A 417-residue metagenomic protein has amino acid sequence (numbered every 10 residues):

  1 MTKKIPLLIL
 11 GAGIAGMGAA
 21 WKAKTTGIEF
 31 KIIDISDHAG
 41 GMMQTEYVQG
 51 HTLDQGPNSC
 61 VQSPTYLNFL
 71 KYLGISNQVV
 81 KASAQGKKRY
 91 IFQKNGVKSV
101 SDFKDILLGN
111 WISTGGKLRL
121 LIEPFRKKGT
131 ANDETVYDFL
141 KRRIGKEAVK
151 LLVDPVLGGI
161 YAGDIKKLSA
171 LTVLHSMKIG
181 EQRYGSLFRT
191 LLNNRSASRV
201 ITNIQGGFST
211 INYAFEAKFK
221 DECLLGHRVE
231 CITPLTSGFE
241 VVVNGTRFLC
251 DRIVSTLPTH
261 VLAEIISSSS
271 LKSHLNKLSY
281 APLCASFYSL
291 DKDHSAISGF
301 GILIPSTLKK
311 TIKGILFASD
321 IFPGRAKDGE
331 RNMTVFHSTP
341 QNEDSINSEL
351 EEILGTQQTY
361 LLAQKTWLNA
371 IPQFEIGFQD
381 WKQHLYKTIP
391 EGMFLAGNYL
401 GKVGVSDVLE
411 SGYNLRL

Functional and structural regions predicted by a protein language model:
P6-I32: N-terminal Rossmann-like FAD-binding beta1-loop-alpha1 element of flavoenzymes
A15, H38, H260: Conserved Rossmann-like nucleotide-cofactor binding loop
K24-Y47: Glycine-rich FAD pyrophosphate-binding loop
Q49-K128: Dinucleotide-binding Rossmann-like beta1-alpha1 core, especially the glycine-rich loop that anchors the ADP
N68-K98, I144-K150, K218-L225, E230-E240: Feature captures the FAD/FMN-dependent oxidoreductase FAD-binding
S101-K104, I315-L417: Conserved flavin/dinucleotide-binding core of flavoenzymes
I122-C231: Active-site/ligand-binding neighborhood in enzyme catalytic cores
R228-D344, I353: Mid-domain catalytic core of redox enzymes that form a hydrophobic substrate pocket/lid adjacent to a catalytic redox
